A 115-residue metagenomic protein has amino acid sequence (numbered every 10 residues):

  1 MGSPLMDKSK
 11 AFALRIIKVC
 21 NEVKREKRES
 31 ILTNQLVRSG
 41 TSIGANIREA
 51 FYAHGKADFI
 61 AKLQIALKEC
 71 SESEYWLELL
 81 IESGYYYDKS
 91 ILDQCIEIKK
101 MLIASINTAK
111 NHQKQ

Functional and structural regions predicted by a protein language model:
M1-Q115: Short, C-terminally biased terminal segments at protein or domain edges
